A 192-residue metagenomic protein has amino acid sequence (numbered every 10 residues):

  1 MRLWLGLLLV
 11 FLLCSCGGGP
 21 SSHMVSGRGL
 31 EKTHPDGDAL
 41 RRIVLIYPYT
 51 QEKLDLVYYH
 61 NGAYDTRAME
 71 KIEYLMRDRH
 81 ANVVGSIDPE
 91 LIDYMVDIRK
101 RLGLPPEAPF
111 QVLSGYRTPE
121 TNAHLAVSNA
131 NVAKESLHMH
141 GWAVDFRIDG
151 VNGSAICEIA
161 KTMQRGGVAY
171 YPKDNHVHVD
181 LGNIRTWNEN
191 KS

Functional and structural regions predicted by a protein language model:
M1-L3: Positively charged n-region of N-terminal signal peptides that target proteins for export
L12-S15: C-terminal motif of bacterial Sec signal peptides marking the signal peptidase cleavage site
G17-P20: Bacterial signal peptide processing site
H23-R67: Near-N-terminal "mature-domain entry" segment
R41, I46, N129-S192: Catalytic cores and adjacent binding grooves of peptidoglycan-active enzymes
H60-Q111: Active-site acidic/histidine clusters and adjacent loop/turn architecture that either coordinate catalytic ions
H60-R67, L113-A143: Short, surface-exposed glycine/acidic/tryptophan-bearing loops
M95-P106, E120, G150, A160-G167: Sec/Tat-exported extracytoplasmic proteins
